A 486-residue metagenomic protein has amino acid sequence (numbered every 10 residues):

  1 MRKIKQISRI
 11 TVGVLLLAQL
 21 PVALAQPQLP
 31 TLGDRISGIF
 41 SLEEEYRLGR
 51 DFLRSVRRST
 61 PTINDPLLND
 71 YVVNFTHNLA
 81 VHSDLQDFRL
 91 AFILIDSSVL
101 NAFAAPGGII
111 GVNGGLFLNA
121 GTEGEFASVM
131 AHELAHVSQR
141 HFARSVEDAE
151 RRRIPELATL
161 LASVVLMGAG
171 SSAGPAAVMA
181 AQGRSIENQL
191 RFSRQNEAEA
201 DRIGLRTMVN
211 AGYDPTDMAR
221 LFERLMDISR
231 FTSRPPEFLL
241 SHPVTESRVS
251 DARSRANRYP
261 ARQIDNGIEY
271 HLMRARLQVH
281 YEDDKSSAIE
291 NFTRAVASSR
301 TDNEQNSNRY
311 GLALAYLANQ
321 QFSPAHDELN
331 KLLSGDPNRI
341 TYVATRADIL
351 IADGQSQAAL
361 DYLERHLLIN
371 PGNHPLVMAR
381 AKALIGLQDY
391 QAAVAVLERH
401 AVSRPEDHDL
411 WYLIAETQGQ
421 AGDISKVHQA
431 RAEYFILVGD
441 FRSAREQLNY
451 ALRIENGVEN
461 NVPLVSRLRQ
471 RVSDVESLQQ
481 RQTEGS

Functional and structural regions predicted by a protein language model:
R2-F103, I228-R230, H326-N330, E364 (+4 more regions): Hydrophobic or amphipathic, alpha-helical segments that drive membrane association/targeting
L32-I39, R50, T62-N64, D70 (+6 more regions): Extracytoplasmic and endomembrane cell-envelope/extracellular-matrix remodeling and assembly machinery
I110, N119, V137, Y259 (+6 more regions): TPR/TPR-like alpha-solenoid repeats
V112, S128-H136, R140, A200: Active-site recognition of the HExxH zinc-binding catalytic motif
G114-S128, F192-Q195: Short pre-active-site segment immediately N-terminal to the catalytic Zn-binding motif
G124, L134-R151, A169: Catalytic Zn2+-binding segment of zinc metalloproteases
I154-A169, A176-R184: Membrane-active amphipathic alpha-helices enriched in small hydrophobic residues
